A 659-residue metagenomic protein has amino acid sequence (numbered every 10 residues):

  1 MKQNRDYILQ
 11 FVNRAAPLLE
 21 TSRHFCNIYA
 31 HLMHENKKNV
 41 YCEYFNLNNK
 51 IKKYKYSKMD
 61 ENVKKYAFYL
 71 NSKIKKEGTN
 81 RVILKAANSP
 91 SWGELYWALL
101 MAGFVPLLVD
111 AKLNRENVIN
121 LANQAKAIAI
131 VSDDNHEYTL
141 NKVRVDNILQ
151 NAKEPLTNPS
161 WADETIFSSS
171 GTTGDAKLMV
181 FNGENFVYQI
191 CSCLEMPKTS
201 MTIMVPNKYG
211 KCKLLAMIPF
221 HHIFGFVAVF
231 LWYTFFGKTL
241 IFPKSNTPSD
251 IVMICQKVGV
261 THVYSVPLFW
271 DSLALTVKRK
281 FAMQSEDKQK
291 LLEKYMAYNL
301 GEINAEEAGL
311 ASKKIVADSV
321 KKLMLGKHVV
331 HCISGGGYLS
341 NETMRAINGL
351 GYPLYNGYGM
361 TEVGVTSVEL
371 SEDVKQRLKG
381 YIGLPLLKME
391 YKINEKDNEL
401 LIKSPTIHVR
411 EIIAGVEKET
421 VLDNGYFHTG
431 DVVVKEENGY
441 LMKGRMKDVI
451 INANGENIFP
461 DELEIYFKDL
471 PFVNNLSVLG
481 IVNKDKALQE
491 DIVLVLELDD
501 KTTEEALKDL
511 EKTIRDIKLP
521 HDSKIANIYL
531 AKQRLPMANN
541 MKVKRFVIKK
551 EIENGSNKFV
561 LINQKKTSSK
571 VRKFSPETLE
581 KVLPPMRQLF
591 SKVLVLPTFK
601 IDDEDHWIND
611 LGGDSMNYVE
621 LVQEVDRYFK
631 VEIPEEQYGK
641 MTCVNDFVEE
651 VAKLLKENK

Functional and structural regions predicted by a protein language model:
M1-K73, W97, T157, S569-K592: N-lobe entry segment of adenylate-forming
K52-Y54, Y69-L113, M217: Conserved AMP-binding/adenylate-forming
K53-Y56, E164-C191: Conserved AMP-binding A3 loop
I190-K213, F220-L310, K314-D318: Conserved AMP-binding/adenylation subdomain of ANL enzymes
S312-Y440, M446-V449, L463: Conserved AMP-binding/adenylate-forming
E395, E399, S404, V432-H521 (+1 more regions): AMP-binding/adenylate-forming catalytic core of the ANL superfamily
S477-G480, K512-K573, V622, F629: Conserved C-terminal "lid"/linker of ANL adenylate-forming enzymes
K565-I601, L621-E624, Y628, E649-K659: Thiotemplate assembly-line natural product biosynthesis machinery
